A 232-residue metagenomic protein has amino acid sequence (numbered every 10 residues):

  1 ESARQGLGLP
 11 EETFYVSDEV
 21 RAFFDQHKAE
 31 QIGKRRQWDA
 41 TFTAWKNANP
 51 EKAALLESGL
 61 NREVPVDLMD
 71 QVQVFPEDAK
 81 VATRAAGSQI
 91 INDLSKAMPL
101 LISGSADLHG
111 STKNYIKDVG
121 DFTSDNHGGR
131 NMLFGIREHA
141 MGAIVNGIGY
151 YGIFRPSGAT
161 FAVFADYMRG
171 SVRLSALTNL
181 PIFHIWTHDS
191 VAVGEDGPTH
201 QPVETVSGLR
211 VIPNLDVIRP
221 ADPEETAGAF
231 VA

Functional and structural regions predicted by a protein language model:
E1-L133, R137: Conserved acidic/glycine
L133-A232: Conserved thiamine diphosphate
